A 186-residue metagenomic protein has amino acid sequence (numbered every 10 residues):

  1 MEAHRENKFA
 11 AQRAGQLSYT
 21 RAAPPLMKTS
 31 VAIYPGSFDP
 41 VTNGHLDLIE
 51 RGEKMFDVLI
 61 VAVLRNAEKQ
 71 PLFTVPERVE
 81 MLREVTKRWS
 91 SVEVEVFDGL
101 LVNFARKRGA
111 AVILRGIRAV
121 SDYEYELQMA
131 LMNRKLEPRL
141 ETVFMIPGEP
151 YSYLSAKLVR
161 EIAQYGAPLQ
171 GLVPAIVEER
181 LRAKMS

Functional and structural regions predicted by a protein language model:
H4, Q12, Q16-Y19: Low-complexity, intrinsically disordered or signal/transmembrane-proximal segments
A10-A11, A23: Intrinsically disordered, low-complexity repeat segments enriched in small/polar residues
Y19-S186: Nucleotidyltransferase catalytic core that binds NTPs
